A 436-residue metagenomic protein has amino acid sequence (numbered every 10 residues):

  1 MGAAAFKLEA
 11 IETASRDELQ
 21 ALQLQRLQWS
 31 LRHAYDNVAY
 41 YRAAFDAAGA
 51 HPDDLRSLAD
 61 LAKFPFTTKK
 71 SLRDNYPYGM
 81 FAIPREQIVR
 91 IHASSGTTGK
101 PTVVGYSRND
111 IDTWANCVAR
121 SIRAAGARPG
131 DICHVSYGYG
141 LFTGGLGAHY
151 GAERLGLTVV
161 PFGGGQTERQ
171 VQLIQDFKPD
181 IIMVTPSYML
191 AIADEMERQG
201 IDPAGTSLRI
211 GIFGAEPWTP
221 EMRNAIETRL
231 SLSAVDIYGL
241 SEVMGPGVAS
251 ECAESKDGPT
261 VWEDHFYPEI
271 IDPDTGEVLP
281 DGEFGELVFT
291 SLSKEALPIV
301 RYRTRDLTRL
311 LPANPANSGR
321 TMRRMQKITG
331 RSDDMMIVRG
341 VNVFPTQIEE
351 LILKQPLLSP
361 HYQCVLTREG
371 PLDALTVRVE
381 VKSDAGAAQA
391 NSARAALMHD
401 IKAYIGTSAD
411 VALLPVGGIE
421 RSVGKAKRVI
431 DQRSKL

Functional and structural regions predicted by a protein language model:
M1-A93, T98-N116, R120-A124, R128 (+4 more regions): Nucleotide 5′-phosphate-binding alpha/beta core
A34, S94-T97, C133, I182 (+4 more regions): Conserved S/T- and glycine-rich ATP-binding loop of Class I adenylate-forming
R108-S121, I132-A191: AMP-binding/adenylate-forming
R123-A127, G151, D202-P203: Glycine-rich helix-loop-beta junction characteristic of Rossmann-like nucleotide cofactor-binding loops
I132, Q199-W218: Conserved helix-loop-beta element of the AMP-binding
I182, V288, S293-I405, G424: AMP-binding/adenylate-forming catalytic core of the ANL superfamily
M189-S207, N224-T228: Adenylate-forming
R209, W218-P315: Conserved AMP-binding/adenylate-forming
